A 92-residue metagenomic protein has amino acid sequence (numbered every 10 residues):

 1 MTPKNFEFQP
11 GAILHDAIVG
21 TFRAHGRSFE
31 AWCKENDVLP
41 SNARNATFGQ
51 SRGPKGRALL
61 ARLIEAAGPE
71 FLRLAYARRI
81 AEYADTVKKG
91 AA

Functional and structural regions predicted by a protein language model:
M1-A24, L72: A short, Lys/Arg-rich alpha-helix, primarily the initiator
V19, E30, A61: Residues within the helices of the helix-turn-helix
C33: The alpha-helix within a helix-turn-helix
V38-G53: Recognition helix of helix-turn-helix/homeodomain-like DNA-binding domains that insert into the DNA major groove
K55-L74: DNA major-groove recognition helix of helix-turn-helix/homeodomain DNA-binding modules
F71-A92: Short, charged recognition helix plus adjacent turn of helix-turn-helix-like nucleic-acid-binding domains
